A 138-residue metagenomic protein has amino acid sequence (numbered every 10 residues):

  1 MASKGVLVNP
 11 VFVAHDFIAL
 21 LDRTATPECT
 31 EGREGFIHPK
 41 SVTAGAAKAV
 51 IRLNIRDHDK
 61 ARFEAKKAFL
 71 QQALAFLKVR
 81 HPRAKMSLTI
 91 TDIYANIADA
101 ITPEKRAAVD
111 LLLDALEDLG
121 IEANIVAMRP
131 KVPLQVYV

Functional and structural regions predicted by a protein language model:
M1-V138: Metal-dependent amide/peptide-bond hydrolase catalytic core, centered on the "pita-bread" metallohydrolase fold
